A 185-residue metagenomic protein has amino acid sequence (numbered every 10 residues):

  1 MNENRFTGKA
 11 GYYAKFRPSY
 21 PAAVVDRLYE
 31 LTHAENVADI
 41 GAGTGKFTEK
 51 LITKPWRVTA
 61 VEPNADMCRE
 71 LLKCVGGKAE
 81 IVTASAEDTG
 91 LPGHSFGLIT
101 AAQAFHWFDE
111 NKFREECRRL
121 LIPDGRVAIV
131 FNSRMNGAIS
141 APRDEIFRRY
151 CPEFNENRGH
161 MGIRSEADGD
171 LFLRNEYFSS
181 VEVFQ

Functional and structural regions predicted by a protein language model:
M1-T32, M67: Conserved class I S-adenosyl-L-methionine
E35-G41: Conserved class I S-adenosyl-L-methionine
T44-D88: Class I SAM-dependent methyltransferase SAM/SAH-binding core
L51, E116-C117: Class I S-adenosylmethionine-dependent transferase superfamily signal
D88-I99: A short acidic, Gly/Pro-enriched loop at the edge of an enzyme's catalytic core that lines a small-molecule cofactor
A101-A102, E110: A short beta-strand submotif of the Rossmann-like class I SAM-dependent methyltransferase core that lines
F108-E116: A short, conserved alpha-helix within the catalytic core of class I
R118, I122-Q185: Conserved catalytic/acceptor-binding region of the Class I
